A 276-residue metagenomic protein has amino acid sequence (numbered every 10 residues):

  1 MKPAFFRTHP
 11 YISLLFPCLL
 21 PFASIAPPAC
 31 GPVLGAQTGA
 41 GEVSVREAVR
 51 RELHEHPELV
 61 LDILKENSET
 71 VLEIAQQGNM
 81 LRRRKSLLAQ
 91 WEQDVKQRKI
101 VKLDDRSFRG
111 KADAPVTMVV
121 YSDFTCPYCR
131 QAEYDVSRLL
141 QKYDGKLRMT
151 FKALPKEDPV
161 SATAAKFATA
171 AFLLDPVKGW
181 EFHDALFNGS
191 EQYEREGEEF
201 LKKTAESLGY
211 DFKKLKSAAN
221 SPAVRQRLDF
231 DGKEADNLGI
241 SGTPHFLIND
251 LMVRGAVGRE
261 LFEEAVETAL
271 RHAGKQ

Functional and structural regions predicted by a protein language model:
M1-T8: N-terminal secretory signal peptides that target proteins for export/translocation
S13-P27: Bacterial N-terminal signal peptides
P17, P28-K96: N-terminal targeting signals for export/organelle localization
T38, E42, R46, L53 (+12 more regions): Solvent-exposed, acidic/flexible segments
G41-L53, L59, T70-A75, K203-Q276: C-terminal cap of thioredoxin/glutaredoxin-like
I100-V116, Q141: A short beta-strand-turn-helix
V119, R130-E206, D236-S241: Structural alpha/beta surface segment adjacent to cysteine/selenocysteine redox centers across thiol/disulfide enzymes
D123-A132, P244-L247: The canonical Cys-X-X-Cys-His
